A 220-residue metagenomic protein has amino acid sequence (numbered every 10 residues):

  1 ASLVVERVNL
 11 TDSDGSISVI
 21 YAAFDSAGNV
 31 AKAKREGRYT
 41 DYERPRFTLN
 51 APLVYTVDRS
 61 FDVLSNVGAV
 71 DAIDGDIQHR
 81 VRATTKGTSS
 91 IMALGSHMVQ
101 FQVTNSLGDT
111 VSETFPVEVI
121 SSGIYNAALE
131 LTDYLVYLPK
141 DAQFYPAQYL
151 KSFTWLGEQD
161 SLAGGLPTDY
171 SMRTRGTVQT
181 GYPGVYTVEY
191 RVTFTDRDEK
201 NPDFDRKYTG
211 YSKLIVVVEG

Functional and structural regions predicted by a protein language model:
A1, E43-D76, I124-L162: Solvent-exposed, low-complexity, repeat-rich "mucin-like" stalks and linkers
A1-Y39, D74-V119, W155-E219: Serine/threonine-rich, repeat-prone extracellular segments and beta-strand-based repeat modules of secreted/surface
